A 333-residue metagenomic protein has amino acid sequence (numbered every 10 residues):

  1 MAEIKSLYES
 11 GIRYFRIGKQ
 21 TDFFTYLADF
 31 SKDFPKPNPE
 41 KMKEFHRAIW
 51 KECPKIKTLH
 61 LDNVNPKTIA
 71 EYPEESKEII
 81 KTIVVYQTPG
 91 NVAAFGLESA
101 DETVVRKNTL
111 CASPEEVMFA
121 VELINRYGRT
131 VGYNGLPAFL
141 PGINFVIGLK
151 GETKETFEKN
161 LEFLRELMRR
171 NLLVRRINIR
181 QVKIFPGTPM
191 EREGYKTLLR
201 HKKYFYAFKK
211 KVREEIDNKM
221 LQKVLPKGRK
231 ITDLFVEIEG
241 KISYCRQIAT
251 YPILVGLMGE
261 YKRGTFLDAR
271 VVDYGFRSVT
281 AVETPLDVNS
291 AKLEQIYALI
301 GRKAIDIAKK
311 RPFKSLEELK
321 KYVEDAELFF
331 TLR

Functional and structural regions predicted by a protein language model:
A2-G142, I147-E152: Conserved SAM/AdoMet-binding glycine-rich loop
E3-R13, V117, L164-L167, N171-V174 (+2 more regions): C-terminal, active-site-flanking charged/polar segments
R16, H60, V92-G96, G142 (+4 more regions): Structured core elements
L27-E40, K107-N108, K150, E155 (+1 more regions): Radical SAM enzyme [4Fe-4S]-AdoMet core and its adjacent flexible, acidic and glycine-rich loops/tails across
K202-L286: Terminal RNA-binding accessory module
E283-Y297: Terminal, basic amphipathic appendages of nucleotide-handling enzymes
L293-E317: Amphipathic, charged-and-aliphatic alpha-helical interface segments that function as noncatalytic docking
E317-R333: Alpha-helical interaction/regulatory segments in DNA maintenance proteins
